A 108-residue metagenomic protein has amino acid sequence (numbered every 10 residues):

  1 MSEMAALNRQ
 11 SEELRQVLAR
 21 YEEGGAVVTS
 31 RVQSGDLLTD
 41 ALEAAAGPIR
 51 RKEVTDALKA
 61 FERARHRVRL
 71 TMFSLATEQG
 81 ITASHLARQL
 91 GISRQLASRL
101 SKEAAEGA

Functional and structural regions predicted by a protein language model:
M1-A46: General nucleic-acid-binding
M1-S11, A46-M72: Short, Lys/Arg-enriched anionic-surface-contact patches
E62, L75, L86: Generic anion/oxyanion-binding catalytic loop in active/binding sites
R65-H66, T77-Q79: Short acidic alpha-helix initiation/capping motifs at coil-to-helix transition points, especially at protein N-termini
A76, L100: Residues in the recognition helix of alpha-helical DNA-binding motifs
G80-I81, G107: Residue-level signal for the short linker/turn that defines the boundary of a DNA-recognition helix
T82-I92, A97: Short alpha-helical "recognition helix" segments of helix-turn-helix
L90, S101-A105: DNA major-groove recognition helix of helix-turn-helix
